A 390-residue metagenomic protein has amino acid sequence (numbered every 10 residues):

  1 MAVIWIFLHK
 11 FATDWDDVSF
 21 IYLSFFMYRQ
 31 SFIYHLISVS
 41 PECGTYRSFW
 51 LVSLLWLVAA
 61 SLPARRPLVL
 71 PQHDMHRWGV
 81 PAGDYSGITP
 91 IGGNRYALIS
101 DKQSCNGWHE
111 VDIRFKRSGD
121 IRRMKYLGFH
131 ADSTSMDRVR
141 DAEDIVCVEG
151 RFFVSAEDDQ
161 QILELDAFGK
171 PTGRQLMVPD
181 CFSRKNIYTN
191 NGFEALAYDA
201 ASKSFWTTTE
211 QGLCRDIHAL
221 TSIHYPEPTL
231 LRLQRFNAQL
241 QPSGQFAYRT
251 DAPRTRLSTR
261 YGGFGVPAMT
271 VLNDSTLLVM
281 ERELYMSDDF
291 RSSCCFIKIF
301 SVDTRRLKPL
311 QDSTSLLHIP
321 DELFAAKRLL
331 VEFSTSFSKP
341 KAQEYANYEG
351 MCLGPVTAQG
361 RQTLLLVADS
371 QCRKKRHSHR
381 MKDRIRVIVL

Functional and structural regions predicted by a protein language model:
A2-L8, S19-M27, H35: Hydrophobic alpha-helical signal peptides and transmembrane signal-/tail-anchor segments that drive secretory-pathway
F32-W50: Bacterial N-terminal signal peptides that target proteins for export
L51-V52, L62: Cleavable N-terminal signal peptides
L62-L390: Sequence/structural signature of beta-propeller domains
